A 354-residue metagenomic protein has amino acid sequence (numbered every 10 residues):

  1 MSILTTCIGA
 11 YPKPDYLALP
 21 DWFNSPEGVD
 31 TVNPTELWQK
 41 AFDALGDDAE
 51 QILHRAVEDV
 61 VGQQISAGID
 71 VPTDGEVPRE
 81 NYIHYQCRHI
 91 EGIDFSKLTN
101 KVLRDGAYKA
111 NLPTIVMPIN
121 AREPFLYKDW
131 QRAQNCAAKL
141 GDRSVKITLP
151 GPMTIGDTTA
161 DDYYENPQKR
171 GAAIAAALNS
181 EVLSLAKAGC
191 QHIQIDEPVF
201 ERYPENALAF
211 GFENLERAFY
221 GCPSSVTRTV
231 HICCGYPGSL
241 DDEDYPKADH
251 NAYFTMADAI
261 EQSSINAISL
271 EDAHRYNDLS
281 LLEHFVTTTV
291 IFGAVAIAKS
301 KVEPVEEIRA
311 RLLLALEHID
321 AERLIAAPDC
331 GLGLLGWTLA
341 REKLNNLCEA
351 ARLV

Functional and structural regions predicted by a protein language model:
M1-V354: Domain-level signal for soluble alpha/beta catalytic cores
